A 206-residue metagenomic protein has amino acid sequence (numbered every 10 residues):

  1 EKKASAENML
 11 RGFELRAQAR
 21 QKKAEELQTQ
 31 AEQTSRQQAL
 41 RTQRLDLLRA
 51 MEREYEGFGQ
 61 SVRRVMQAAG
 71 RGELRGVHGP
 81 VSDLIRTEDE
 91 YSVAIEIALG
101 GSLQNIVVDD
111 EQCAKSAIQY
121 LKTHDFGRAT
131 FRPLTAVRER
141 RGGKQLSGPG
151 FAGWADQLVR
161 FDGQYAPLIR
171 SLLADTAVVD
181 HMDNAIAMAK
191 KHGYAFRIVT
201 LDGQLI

Functional and structural regions predicted by a protein language model:
E1-E56: Extended, EK/Q-rich alpha-helical coiled-coil segments that serve as long dimerization/scaffolding arms in large
L40-I206: Hinge-like oligomerization/junction regions that interrupt long coiled-coil arms in large cytoskeletal
